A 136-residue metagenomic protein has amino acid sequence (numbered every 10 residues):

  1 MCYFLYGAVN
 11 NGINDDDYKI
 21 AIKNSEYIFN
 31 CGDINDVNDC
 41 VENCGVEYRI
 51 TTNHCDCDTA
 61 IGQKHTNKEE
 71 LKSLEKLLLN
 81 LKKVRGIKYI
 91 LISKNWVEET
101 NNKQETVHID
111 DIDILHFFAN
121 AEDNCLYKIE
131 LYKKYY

Functional and structural regions predicted by a protein language model:
M1-Y136: Structured alpha/beta or helical-core interaction and ligand-binding surfaces enriched in interleaved
